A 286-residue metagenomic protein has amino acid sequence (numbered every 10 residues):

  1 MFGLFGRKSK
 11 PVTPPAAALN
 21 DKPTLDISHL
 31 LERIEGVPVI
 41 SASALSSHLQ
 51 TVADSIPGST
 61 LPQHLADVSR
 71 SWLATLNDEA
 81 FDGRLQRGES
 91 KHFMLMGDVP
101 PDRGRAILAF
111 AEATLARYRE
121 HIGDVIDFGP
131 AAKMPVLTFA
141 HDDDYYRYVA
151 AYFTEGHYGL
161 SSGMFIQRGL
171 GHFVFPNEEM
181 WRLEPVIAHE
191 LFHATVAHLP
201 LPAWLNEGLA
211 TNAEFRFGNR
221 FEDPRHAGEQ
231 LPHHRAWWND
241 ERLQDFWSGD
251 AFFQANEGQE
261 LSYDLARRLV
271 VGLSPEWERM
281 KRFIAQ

Functional and structural regions predicted by a protein language model:
M1-L85: N-terminal low-structure segments adjacent to metalloprotease catalytic domains across cellular compartments
H29-V39, A74-R84, V136, T154-G159 (+2 more regions): Short N-terminal helix-initiation segments at or just after the protein's N-terminus
A42-I56, G88-M96, G163-G169, P224-G228 (+1 more regions): Short low-complexity stretches enriched in small and charged residues
D54-L61, T138-H141, A255: Intrinsic-disorder/low-complexity, polar/charged segments
I56-Q63, D98-R105, E260: Charge-dense, low-complexity intrinsically disordered segments
D82-P202: Juxtacatalytic substrate-recognition/specificity segment
E155-G171, E178, R182, P200-Q286: Acidic/His/Gly-enriched intrinsically disordered linker/tail segments that often contain short helix/coil "MoRF-like"
